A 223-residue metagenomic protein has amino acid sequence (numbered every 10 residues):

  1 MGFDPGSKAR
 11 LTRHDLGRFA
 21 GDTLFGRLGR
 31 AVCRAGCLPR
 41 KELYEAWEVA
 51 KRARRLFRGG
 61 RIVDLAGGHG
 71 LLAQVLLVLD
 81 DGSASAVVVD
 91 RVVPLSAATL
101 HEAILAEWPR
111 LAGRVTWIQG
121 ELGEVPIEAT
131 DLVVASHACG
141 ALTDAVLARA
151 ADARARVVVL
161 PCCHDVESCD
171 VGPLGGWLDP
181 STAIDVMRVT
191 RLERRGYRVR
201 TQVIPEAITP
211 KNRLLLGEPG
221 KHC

Functional and structural regions predicted by a protein language model:
M1-C223: Class I S-adenosyl-L-methionine
